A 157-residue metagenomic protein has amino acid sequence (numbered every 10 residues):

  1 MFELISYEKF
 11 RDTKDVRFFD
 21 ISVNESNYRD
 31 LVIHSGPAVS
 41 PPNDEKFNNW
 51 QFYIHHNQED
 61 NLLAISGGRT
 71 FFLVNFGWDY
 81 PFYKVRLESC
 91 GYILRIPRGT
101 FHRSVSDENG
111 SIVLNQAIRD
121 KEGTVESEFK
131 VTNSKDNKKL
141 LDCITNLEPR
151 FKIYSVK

Functional and structural regions predicted by a protein language model:
M1-S89, S106-I112, A117-K157: Active-site region of the double-stranded beta-helix
G91-S104: Histidine-centered metal-chelating micro-motifs
